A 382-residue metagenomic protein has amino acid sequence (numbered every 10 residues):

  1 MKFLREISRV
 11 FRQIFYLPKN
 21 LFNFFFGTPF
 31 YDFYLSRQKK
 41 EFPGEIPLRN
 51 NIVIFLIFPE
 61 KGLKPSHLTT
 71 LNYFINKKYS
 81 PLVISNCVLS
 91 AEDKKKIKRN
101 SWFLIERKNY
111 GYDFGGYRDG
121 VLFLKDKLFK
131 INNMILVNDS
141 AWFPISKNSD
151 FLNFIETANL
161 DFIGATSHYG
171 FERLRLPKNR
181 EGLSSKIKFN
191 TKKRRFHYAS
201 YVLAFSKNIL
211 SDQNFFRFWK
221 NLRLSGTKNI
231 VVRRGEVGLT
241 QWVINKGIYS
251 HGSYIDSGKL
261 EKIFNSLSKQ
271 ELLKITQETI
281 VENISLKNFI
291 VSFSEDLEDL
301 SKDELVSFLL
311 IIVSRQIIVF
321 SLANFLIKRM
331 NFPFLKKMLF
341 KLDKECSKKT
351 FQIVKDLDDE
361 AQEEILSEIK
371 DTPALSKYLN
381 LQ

Functional and structural regions predicted by a protein language model:
M1-Q382: ER/Golgi luminal nucleotide-sugar-dependent glycosyltransferases, focusing on the catalytic module
